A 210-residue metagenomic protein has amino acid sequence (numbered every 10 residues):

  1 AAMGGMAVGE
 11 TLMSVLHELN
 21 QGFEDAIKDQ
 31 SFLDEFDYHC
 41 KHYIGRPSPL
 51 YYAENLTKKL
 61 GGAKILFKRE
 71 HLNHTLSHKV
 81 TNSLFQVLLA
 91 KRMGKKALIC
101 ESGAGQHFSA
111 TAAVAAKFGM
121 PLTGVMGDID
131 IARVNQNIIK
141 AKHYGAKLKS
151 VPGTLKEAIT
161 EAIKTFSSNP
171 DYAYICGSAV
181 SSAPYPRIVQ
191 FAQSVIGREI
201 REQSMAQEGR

Functional and structural regions predicted by a protein language model:
A1-R210: PLP-dependent amino-acid enzyme catalytic core
